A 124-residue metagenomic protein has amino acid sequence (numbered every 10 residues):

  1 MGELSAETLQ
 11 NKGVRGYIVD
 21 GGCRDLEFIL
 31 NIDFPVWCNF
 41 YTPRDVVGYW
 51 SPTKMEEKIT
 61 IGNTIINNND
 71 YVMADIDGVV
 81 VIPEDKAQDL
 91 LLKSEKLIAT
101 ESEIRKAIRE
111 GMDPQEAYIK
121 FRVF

Functional and structural regions predicted by a protein language model:
M1-N68, I82-F124: Feature captures the catalytic cores and cofactor-binding loops of soluble hydro-lyases/lyases that act on carboxylate
G78-V80: Channel- or pocket-lining gating/hinge segments that regulate access to a cavity or pore
